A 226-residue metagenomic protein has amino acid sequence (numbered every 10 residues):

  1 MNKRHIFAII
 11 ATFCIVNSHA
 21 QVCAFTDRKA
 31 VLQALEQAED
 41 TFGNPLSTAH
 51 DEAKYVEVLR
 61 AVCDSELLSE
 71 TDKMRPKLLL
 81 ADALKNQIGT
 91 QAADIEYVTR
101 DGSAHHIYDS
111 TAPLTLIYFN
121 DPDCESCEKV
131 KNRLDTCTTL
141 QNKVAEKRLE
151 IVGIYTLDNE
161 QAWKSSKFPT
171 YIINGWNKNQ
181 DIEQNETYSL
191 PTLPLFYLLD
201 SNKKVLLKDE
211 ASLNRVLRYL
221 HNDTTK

Functional and structural regions predicted by a protein language model:
M1-C23: Bacterial Sec-dependent N-terminal signal peptides
Q21-H105: Oxidative protein folding and maturation machinery
H106-L134, E150-V152: Short active-site neighborhood of thiol/selenol oxidoreductases, capturing the structured segment around
E128-F168, Q180-Q184: Structural microenvironment flanking redox-active thiols in thiol-disulfide oxidoreductases
K164-N202: Short, internal strand/loop/helix patches that form the active-site neighborhood or redox-interaction surface
T192-L195, S201-K226: Non-catalytic, surface beta->alpha helical segment in thiol-disulfide oxidoreductase systems
